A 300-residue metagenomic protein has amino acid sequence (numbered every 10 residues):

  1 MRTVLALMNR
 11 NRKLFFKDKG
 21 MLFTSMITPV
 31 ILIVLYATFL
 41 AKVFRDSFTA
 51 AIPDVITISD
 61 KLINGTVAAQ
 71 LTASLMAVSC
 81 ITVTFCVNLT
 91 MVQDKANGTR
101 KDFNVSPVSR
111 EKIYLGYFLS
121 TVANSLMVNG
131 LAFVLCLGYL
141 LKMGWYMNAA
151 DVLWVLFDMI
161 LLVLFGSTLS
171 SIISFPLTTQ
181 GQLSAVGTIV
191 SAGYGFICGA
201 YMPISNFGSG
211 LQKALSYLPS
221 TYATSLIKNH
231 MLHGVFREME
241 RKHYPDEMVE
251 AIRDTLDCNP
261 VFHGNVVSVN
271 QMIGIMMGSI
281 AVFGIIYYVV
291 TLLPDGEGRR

Functional and structural regions predicted by a protein language model:
M1-L32, N97-G98, K112, E297-R299: Aromatic- and glycine-rich beta-strand/loop motifs that create alpha-glucan
L7, S25-M26, L75, D94 (+5 more regions): Residue-level recognition of transmembrane alpha-helices in multi-pass small-molecule transporters/permeases
L14-F48, V67-F85, L126-N129, I189-G195 (+1 more regions): Hydrophobic alpha-helical transmembrane segments of multi-pass membrane transport/permease proteins
I31, N64-K142: Hydrophobic alpha-helical transmembrane segments of multi-pass membrane transport proteins
V34-F44, S174-V235: Transmembrane helix segments
S47-I63: Perimembrane loop-to-helix junctions flanking transmembrane segments
R110, F118-C198: Alpha-helical transmembrane segments and their short interhelical loops
K242-R300: Junction motif at the cytosolic side of a transmembrane helix
